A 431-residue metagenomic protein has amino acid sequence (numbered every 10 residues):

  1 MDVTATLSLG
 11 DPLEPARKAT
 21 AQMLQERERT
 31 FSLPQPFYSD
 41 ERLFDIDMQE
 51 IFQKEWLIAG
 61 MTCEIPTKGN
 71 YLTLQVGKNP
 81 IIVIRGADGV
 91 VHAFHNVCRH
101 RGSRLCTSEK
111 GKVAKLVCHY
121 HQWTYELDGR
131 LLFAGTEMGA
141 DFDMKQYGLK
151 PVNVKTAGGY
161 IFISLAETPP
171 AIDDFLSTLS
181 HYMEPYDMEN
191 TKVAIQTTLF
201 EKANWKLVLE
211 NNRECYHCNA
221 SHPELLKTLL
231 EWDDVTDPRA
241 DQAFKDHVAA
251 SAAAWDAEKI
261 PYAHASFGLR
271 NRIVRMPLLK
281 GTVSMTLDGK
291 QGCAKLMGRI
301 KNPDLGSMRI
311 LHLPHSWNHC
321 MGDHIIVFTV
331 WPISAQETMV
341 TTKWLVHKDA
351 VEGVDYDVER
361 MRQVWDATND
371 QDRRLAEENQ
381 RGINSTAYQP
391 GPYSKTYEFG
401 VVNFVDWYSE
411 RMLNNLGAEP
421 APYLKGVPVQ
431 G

Functional and structural regions predicted by a protein language model:
M1, E64-P169, D173-P185: Rieske [2Fe-2S] iron-sulfur-binding domain
D2-E50, L57, F142-A157, I161-S180 (+1 more regions): Replace "small metal-dependent catalytic modules" with "small catalytic or cofactor-binding modules
T4, I84-R85, V90, K155-T156 (+1 more regions): C-terminal catalytic domain of Rieske-type non-heme iron oxygenases
L13-E41, S103-V117, K150-T156, A257-K295: N-terminal short leaders/motifs
T30-L43, W56-T67, Y71, I81-I82 (+1 more regions): Asp/Glu-centered strand-loop micro-motifs enriched in Gly/Pro and often flanked by an aromatic residue
D47, V97-C98, V208: Short hydrophobic core segments
I51, E64-P66, L74-G77, I310 (+1 more regions): A short catalytic or substrate-binding loop motif that flags glycine-/basic-rich loops and adjacent residues that bind
Q53-I65, F133-M138, I310-P314: Short Pro/Gly-enriched beta-strand edge/turn motifs at strand-loop
